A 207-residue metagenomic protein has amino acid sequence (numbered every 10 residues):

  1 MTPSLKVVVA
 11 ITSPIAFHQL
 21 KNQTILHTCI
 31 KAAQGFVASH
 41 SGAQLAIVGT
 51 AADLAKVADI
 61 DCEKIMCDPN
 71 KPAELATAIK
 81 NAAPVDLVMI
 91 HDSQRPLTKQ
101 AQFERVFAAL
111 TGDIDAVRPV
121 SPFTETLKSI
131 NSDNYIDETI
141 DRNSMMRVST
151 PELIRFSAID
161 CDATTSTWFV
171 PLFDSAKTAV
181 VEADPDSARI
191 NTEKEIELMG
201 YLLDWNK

Functional and structural regions predicted by a protein language model:
M1-A55, D61-C62: N-terminal glycine-rich phosphate-binding loop and ensuing alpha1 helix
S4-K6, D86-M89: Structural motif
V9-A10, V48, I90-H91, P119-P122 (+1 more regions): Short beta-strand segments
G42, V85, D113-V117: Short, high-confidence coil segments that cap the C-terminus of an alpha-helix and link into the following beta-strand
K56-V88: Short phosphate-binding loop-to-helix
D92-P96: The conserved acidic donor/metal-binding loop of glycosyltransferases
L97-E182: Conserved core of the sugar-phosphate nucleotidyltransferase
S187-K207: Hydrophobic helical membrane-anchoring modules
